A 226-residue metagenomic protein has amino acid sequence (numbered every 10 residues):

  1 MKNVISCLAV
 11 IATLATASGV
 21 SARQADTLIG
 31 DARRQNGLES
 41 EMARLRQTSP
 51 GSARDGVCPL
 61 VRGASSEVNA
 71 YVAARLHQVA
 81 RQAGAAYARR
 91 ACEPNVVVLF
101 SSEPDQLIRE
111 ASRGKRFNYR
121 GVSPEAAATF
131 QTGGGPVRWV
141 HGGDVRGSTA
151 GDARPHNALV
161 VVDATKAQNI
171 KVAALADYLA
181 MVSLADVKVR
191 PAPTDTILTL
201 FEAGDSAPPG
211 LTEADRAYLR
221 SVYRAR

Functional and structural regions predicted by a protein language model:
M1-L8: Bacterial N-terminal signal peptides that target proteins for export
V4, Q47-G51, S148-G151: Short, flexible, solvent-exposed loop/turn segments with mixed acidic/basic and small polar residues
A9-L14: Hydrophobic alpha-helical targeting segments used for export or membrane insertion
A17-S18: N-terminal signal peptide c-region/cleavage motif recognized by signal peptidases
R23-R54: Disordered inhibitory propeptide/activation segment of secreted metzincin zinc metalloprotease zymogens, centered on
A25, R34, L38, V68 (+2 more regions): Stable alpha-helical elements in mature extracytoplasmic
P50-A64: Acidic/histidine-rich, surface-exposed loop or edge segments in extracytoplasmic proteins
L60-R75, G84-R226: Long, folded non-catalytic interaction modules
